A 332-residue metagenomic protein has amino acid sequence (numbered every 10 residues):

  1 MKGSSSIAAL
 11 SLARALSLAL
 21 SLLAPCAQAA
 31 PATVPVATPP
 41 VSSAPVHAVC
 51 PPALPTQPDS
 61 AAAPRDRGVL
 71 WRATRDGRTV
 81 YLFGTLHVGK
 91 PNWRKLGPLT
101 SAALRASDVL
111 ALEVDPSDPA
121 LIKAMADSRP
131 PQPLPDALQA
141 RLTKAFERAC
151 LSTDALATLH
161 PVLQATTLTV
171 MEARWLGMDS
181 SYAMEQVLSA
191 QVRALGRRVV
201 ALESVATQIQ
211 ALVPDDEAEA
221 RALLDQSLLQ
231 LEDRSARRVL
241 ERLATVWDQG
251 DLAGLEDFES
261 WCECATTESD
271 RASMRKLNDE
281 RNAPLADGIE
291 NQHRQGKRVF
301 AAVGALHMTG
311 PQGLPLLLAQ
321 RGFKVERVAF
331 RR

Functional and structural regions predicted by a protein language model:
M1-L10: N-terminal secretory signal peptides that target proteins for export/translocation
S6, G97, N282-A286: Short, well-ordered alpha-helical scaffold segments within catalytic/effector domains
I7, V34-V36, V41: Short hydrophobic transmembrane-like helices used for membrane targeting/insertion
S11-P25: Bacterial N-terminal signal peptides
A27-A32: Boundary at the C-terminal end of the N-terminal hydrophobic targeting segment
V34-P35, H47-A48, P52, F323: Catalytic cores of phosphodiester-bond-cleaving enzymes
V41-A62, R67-L277: Structured, acidic catalytic/metal-binding patches in enzyme active sites
A272-R332: A cross-kingdom marker for long, charged
